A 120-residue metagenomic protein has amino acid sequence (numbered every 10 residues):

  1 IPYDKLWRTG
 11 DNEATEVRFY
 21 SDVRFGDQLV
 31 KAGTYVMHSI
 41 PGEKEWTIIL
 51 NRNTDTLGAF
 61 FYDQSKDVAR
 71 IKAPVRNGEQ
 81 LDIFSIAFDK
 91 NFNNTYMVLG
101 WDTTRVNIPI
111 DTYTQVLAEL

Functional and structural regions predicted by a protein language model:
I1-R8, T54-L120: Primarily secretory-pathway and cell-envelope proteins
L6-L57: Mid-length scaffold segments of soluble, non-membrane domains
